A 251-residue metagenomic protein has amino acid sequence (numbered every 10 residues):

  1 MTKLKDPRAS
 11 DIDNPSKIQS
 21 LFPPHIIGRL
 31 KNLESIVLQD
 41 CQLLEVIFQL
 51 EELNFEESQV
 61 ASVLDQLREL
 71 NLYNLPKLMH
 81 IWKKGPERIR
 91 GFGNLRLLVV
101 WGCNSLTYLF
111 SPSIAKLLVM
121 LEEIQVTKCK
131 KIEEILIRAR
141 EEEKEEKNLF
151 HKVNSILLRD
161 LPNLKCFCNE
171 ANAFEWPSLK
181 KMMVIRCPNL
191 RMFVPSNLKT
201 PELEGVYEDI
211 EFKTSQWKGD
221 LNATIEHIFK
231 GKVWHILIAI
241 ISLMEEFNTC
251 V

Functional and structural regions predicted by a protein language model:
M1-V251: Cross-kingdom leucine-rich repeat
